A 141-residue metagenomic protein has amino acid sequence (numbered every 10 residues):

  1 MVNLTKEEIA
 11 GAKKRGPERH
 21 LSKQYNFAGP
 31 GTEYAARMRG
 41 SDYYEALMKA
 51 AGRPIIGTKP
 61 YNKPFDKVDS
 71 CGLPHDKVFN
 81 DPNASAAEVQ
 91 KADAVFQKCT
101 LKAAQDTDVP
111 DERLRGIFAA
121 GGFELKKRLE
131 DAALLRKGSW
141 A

Functional and structural regions predicted by a protein language model:
M1-A141: Extended terminal accessory/targeting regions
